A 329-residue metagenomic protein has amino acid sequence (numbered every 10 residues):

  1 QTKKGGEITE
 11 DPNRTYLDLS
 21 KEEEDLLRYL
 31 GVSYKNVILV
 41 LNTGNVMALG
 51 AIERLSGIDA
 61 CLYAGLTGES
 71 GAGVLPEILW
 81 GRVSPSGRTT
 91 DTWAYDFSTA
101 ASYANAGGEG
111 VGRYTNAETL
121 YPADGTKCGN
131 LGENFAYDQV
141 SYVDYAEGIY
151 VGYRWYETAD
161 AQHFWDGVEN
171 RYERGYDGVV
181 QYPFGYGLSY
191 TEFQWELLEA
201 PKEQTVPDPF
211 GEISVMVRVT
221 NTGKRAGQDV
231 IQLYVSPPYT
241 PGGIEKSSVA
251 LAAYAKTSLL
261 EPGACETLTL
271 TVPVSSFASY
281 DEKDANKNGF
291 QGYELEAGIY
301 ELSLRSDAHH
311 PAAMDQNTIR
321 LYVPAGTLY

Functional and structural regions predicted by a protein language model:
Q1-Y329: C-terminal non-catalytic regions of proteins with extracellular/luminal or membrane-system context
